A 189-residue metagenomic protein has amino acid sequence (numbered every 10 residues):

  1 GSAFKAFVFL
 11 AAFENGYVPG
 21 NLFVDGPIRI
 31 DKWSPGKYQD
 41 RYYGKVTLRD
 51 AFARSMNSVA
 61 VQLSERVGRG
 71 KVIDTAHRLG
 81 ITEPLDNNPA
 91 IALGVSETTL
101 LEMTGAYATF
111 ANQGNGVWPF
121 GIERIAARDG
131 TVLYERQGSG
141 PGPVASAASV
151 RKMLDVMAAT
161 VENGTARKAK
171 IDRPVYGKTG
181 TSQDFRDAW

Functional and structural regions predicted by a protein language model:
G1, A92-S96, G142: Alpha-helix N-cap/helix-initiation motif
G1-A11: Active/ligand-binding-proximal structured segments within catalytic/core domains that scaffold catalytic residues
F4, D50, T99-W189: A penicillin-recognizing enzyme superfamily signal
Y17-V72, N88, G116, G130-A159: Conserved catalytic neighborhood of penicillin-recognizing serine enzymes
L22-V24, A92, R124: Soluble periplasmic/extracytoplasmic beta-strand elements of cell-envelope proteins
S34-Q39, G68-Y107, G114, W118-G121: Mid-domain, small-residue-enriched loop/turn segments at the edges of structured enzyme/sensor domains
